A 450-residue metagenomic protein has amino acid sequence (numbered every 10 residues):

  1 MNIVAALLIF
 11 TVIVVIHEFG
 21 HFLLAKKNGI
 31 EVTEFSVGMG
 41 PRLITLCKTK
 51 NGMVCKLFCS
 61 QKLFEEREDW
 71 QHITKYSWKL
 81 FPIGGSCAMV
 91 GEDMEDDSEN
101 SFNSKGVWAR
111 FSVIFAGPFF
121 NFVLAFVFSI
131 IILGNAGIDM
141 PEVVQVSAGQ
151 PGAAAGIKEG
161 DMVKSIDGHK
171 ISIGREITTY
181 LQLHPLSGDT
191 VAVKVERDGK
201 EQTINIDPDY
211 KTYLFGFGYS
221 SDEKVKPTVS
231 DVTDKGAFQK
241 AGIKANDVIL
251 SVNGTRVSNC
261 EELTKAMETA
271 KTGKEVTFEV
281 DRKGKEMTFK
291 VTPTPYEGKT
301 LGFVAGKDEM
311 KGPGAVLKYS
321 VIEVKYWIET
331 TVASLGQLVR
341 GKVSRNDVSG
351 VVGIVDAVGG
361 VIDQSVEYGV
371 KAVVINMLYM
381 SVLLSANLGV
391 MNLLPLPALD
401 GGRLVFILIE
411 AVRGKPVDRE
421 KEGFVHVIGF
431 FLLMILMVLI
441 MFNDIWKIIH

Functional and structural regions predicted by a protein language model:
N2-D97, M391-R413: Small-residue-rich helix-interface/hinge motifs
A5, K27, T74-S77, F81-A148 (+1 more regions): Internal alpha-helical transmembrane segments
F10-V14, N121, A125, L383-N392 (+1 more regions): Alpha-helical transmembrane segments of multi-pass membrane proteins
H17, W78, G152, G160-V163 (+10 more regions): Terminal peptide-recognition signature
M89-V90, E95-F126, I166-Y213: Interdomain regulatory linker/hinge segments that flank or connect interaction modules in polarity/junction/synaptic
N100-W108, L214-K240, A245-V248, T255-R256 (+3 more regions): Functional transmembrane alpha-helices
F126, I132-S165, H169-S172, K211-S251 (+1 more regions): PDZ/PDZ-like domain segments forming the peptide/carboxylate-binding groove, activating on the N-terminal beta-strands
F424-D444: Final/C-terminal transmembrane alpha-helix of multipass membrane proteins
